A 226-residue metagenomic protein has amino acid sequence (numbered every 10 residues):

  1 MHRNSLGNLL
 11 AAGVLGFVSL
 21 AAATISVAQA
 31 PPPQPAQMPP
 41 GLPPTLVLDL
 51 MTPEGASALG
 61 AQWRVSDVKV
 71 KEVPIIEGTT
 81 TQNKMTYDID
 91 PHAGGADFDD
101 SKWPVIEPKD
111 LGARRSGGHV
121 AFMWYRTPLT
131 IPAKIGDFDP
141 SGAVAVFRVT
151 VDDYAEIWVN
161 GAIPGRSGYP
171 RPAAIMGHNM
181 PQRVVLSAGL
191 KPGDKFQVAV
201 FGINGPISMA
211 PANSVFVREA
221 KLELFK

Functional and structural regions predicted by a protein language model:
H2-V14: Bacterial N-terminal signal peptides that target proteins for export
A11-A23: Bacterial N-terminal signal peptides
A21-P32: Signal peptide processing junction and immediate N-terminal pro/mature segment of secreted/exported proteins
P35-G95, W103, L186-K226: An acidic-aromatic loop/edge-strand motif
W103, A121, L129, K134-G161 (+1 more regions): Aromatic-lined ligand-binding clefts that engage carbohydrates, nucleic acids, or primary amines
G112-H119, R126-P128, G136, P172-A173 (+1 more regions): Beta-strand-rich interaction surfaces with strong enrichment in secreted/lumenal proteins
V120, P140, G177-N179, L190-G193: Surface-exposed coil/turn segments at beta-strand junctions on protein surfaces, enriched
V159-R183: Solvent-exposed beta-strand/loop surfaces of large extracellular or lumenal domains
